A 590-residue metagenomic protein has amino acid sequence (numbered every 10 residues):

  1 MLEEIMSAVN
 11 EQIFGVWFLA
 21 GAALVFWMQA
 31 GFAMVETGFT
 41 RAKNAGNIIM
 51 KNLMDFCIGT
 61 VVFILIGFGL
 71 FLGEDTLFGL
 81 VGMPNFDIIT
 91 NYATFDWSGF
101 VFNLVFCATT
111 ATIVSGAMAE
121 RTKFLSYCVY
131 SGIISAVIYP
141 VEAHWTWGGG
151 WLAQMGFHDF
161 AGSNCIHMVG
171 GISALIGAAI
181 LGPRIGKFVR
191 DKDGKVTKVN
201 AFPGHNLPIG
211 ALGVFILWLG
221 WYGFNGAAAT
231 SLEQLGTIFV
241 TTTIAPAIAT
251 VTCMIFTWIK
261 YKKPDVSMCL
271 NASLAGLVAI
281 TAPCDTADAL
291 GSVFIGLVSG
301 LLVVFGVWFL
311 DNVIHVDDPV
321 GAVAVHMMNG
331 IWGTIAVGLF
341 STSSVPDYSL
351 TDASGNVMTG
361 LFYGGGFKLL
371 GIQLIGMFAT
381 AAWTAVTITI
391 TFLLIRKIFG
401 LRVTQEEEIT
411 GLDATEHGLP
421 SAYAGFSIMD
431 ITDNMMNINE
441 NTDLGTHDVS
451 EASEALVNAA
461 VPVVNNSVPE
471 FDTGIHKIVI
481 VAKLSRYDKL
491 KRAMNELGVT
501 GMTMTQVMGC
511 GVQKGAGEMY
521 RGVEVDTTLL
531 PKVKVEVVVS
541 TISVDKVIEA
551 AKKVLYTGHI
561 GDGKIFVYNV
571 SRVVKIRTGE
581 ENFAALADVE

Functional and structural regions predicted by a protein language model:
L2-N466: Glycine- and aromatic-enriched membrane alpha-helices
T415-A422, N434-E590: Positively charged, small/polar-rich N-terminal and surface patches that mediate targeting and assembly and bind
